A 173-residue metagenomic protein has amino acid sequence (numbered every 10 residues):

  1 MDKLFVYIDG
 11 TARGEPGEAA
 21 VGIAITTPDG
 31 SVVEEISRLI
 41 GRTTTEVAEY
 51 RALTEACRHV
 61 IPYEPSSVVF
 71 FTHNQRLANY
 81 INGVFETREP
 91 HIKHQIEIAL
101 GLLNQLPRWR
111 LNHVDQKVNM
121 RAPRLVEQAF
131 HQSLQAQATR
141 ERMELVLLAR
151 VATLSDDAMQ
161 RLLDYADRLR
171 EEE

Functional and structural regions predicted by a protein language model:
M1, P28-S31, R108-R110, H131-L134: A detector of short terminal or domain-flanking linear segments
M1-V47, R58-P62: RNase H-like nuclease fold core
T11-E15, T54-F130: RNase H catalytic domain
I36-I40, G83-E86, V146: Short coil/turn segments at secondary-structure junctions
A48-A52: Loop-to-helix element that buttresses phosphate recognition and phosphoryl-transfer chemistry
M120-L148: Intrinsically disordered, low-complexity regulatory segments
R140-E173: Short, low-complexity, charged amphipathic interaction modules
